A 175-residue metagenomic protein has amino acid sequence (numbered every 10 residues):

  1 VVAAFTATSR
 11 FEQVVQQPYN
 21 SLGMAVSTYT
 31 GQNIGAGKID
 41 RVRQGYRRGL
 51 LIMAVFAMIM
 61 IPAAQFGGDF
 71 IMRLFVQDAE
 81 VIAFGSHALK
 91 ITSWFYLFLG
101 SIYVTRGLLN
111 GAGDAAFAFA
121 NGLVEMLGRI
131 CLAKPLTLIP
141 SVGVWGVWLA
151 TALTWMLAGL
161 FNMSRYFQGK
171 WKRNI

Functional and structural regions predicted by a protein language model:
V1, A115-A116, G143-V144: Membrane-helix interface segments
V2-V14, G85-L89, W148: Small-residue hotspots at the loop-to-helix junctions and early N-terminal turns of transmembrane alpha-helices
A4-G68, L99-N121: Small-residue-rich hydrophobic transmembrane alpha-helices
Y19-G23, T92-G111, F117-R129, V147-M163: Short runs within selected transmembrane alpha-helices of multi-pass transporters and secretion channels
T30-F95, L138-I175: Short alpha-helical transmembrane segments in multi-pass integral membrane proteins
R129-T137: Hydrophobic alpha-helical transmembrane segments in multi-pass integral membrane proteins
